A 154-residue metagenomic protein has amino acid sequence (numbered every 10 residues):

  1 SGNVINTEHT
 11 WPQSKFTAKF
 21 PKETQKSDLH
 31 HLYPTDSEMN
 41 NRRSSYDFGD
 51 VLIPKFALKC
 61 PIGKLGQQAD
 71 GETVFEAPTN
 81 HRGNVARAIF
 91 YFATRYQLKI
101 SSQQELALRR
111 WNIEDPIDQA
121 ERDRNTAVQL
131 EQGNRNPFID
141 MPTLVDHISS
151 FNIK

Functional and structural regions predicted by a protein language model:
S1-K154: Domain-level detector of nuclease and nuclease-like folds in predominantly extracellular/periplasmic contexts
